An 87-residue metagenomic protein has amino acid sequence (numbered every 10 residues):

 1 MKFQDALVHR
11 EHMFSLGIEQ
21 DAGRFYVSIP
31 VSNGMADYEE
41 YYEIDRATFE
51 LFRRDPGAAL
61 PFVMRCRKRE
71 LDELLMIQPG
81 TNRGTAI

Functional and structural regions predicted by a protein language model:
M1-I87: Extended, alpha-helix-rich binding/interface surfaces that flank or overlap catalytic cores and mediate recognition
